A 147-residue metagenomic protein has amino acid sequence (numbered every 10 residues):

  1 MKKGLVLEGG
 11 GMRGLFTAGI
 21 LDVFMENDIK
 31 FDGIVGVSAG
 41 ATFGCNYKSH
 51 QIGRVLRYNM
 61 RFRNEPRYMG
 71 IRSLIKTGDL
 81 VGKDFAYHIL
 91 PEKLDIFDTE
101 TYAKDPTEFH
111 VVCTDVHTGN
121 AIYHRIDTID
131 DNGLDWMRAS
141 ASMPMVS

Functional and structural regions predicted by a protein language model:
M1-V37, C45-S147: Patatin-like phospholipase
